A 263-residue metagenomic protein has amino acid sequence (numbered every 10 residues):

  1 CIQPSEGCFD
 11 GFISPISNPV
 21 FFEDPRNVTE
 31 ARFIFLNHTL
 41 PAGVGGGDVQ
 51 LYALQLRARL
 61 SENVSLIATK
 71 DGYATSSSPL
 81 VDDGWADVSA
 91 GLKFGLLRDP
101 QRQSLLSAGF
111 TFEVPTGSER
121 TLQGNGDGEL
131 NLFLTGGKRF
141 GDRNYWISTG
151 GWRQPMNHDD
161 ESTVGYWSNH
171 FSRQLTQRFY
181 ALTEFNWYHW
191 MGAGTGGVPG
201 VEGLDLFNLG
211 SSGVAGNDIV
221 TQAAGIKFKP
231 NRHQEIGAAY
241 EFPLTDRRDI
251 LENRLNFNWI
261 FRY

Functional and structural regions predicted by a protein language model:
C1-Y263: Transmembrane beta-barrel domains of Gram-negative outer membranes and organellar outer membranes
